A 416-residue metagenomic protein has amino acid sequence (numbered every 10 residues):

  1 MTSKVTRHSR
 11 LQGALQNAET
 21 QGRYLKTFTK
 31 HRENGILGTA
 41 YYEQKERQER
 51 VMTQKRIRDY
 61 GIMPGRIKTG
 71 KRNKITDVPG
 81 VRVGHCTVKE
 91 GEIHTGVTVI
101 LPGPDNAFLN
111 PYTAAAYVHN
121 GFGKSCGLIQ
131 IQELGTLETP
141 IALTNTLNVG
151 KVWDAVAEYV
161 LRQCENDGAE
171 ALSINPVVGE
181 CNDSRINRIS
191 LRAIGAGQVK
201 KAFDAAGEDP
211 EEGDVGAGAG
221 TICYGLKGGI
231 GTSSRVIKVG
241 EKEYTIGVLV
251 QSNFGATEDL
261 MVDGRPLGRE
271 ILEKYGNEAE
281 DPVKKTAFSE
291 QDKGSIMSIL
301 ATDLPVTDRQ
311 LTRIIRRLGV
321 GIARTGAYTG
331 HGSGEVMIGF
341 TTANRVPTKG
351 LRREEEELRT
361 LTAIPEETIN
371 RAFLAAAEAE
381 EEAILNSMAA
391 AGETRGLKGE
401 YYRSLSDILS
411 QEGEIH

Functional and structural regions predicted by a protein language model:
R7-R10, G35: Intrinsic, low-complexity polybasic segments
E19, T27-Q44, Q48: Short, positively charged and aromatic/hydrophobic N-terminal segments
M52-H416: Alpha/propeptide regions of enzymes that mature by internal proteolysis
